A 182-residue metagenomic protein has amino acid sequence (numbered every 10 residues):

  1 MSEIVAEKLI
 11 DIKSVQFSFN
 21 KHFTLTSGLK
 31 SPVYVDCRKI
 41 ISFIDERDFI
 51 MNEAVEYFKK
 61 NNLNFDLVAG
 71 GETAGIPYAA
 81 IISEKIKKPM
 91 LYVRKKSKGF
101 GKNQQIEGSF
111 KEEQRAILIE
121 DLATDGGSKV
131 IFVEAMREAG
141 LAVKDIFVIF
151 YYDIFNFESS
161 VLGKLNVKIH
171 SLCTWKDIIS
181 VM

Functional and structural regions predicted by a protein language model:
M1-L63: Active-site-facing substrate-recognition patch
S2-I12, E134-M182: PRPP-dependent phosphoribosyltransferase catalytic core
G28, V68, M90: Conserved hydrophobic/aromatic pocket- or pore-lining residues that grip, position, or stack substrates in active sites
E56, A80, E84, E134 (+1 more regions): Short, well-ordered alpha-helices that flank and scaffold nucleotide-derived cofactor binding pockets
L63-E72, F147-V148: Short glycine-rich phosphate-binding loop at a beta-alpha junction
D66, Q114, K144: Conserved acidic residues
Y78-I117, D125-V130: Short, glycine/charge-rich flexible loops or terminal/linker lids adjacent to PRPP-binding catalytic cores
